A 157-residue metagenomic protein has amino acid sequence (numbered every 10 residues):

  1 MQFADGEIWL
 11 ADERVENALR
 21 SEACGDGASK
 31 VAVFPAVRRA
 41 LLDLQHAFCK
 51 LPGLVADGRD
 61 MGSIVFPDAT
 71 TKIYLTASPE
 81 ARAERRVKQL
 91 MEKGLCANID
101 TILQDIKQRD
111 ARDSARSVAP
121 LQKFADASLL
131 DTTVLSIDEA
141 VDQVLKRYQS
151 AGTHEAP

Functional and structural regions predicted by a protein language model:
M1-A23: N-terminal phosphate/diphosphate-binding loop that engages ATP/GTP or pyrophosphate donors across diverse enzyme folds
A4-D5, Q45-L51, S63-I64, D68 (+1 more regions): Small-molecule kinase domains that catalyze NTP-dependent phosphoryl transfer to phosphate-bearing small molecules
D12, L41, V55, I106 (+1 more regions): Residue-level signature of catalytic and energy-coupling elements of molecular machines, predominantly ATP/GTP-dependent
E16-L19, A23-L95: ATP-dependent NMP and nucleoside kinases share a basic, alpha-helical "lid"
R85-K88, Q108, K146: Conserved adenine-binding aromatic site and its adjacent loop/helix in ATP-hydrolyzing domains
Q143-H154: C-terminal alpha-helix
P157: Flexible, glycine/charged-enriched surface loops at secondary-structure junctions
